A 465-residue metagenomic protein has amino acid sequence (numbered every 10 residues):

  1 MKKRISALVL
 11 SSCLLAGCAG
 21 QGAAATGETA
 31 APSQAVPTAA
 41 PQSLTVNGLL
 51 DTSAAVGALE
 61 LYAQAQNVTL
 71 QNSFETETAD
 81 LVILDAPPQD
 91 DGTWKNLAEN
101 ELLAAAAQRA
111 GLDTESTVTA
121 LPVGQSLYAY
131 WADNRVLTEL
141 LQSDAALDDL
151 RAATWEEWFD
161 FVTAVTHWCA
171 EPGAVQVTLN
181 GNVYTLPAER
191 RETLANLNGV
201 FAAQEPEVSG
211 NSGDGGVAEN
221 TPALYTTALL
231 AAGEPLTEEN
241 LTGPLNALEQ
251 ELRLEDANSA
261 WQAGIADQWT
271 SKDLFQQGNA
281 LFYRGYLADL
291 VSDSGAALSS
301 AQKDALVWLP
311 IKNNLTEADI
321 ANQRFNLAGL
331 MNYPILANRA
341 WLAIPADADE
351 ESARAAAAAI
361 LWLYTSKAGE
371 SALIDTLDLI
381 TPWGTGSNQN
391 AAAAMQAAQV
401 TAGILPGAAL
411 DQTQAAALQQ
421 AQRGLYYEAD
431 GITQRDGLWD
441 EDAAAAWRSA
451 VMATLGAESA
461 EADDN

Functional and structural regions predicted by a protein language model:
R4-L8, C18-G92, I432-T433, A445-N465: Conserved N-terminal structural module of periplasmic/extracytoplasmic solute-binding proteins
C13-G17: C-terminal motif of bacterial Sec signal peptides marking the signal peptidase cleavage site
S73-Q89, F159-H167, R253-D256, D267-Y283 (+2 more regions): Short helices/loops that flank or line small-molecule/ion binding pockets
I83-T138, V307-L309, E317-G329: Hinge/lid segment of periplasmic solute-binding proteins
A107, G111-L150, F159, E189 (+3 more regions): Periplasmic solute-binding protein
F159-T163, S209-W269, V307-L309: Glycine-centered hinge/linker elements that transmit conformational signals in sensory and ligand-binding systems
L298-G386: Extracytoplasmic/periplasmic substrate-recognition and gating elements
T381-N465: Conserved C-terminal helix/tail region of periplasmic/extracytoplasmic solute-binding proteins
